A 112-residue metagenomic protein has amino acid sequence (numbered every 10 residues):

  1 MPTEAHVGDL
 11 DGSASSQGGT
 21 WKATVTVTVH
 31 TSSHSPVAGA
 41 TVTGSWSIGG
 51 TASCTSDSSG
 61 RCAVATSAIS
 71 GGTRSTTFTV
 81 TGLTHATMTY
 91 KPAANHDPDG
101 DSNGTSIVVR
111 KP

Functional and structural regions predicted by a protein language model:
M1-T24, H30-T31, V108-P112: Beta-strand-rich domain onsets/edges
A23, H34-W46: Short, ordered, surface-exposed loop/turn motifs in non-cytosolic proteins
T28, T41-S53: Short amphipathic beta-strand segments in non-cytosolic proteins
A52, C62-V64, T105: Short strand-edge motifs at loop-to-beta-strand transitions and within beta-strands of extracellular beta-rich domains
S56-S70: Glycine-centered loop-to-beta-strand initiation motif
S70-T77: Short glycine/proline/serine/threonine-rich loop/turn segments at secondary-structure transition edges
F78-P98: Enriched for extracellular/lumenal, surface-exposed ectodomains of secreted and cell-surface proteins
P92-P112: Short beta-strand elements
